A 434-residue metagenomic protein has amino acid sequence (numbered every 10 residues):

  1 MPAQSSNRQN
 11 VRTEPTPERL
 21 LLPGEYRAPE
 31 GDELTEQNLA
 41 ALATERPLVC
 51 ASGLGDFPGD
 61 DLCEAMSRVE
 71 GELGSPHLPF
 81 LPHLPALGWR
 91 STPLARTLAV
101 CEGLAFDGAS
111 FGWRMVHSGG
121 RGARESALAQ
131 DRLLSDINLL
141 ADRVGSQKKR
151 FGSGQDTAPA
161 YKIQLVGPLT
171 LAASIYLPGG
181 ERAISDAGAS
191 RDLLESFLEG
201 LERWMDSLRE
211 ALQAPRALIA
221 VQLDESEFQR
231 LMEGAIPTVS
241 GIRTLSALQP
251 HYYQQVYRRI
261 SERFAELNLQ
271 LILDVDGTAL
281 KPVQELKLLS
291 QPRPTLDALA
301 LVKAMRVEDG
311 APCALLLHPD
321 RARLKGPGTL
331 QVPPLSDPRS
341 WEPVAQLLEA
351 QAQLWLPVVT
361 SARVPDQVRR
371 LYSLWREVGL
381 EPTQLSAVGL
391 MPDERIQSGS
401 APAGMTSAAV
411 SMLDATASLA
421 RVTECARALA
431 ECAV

Functional and structural regions predicted by a protein language model:
P2-G112, E424-V434: N-terminal basic, low-complexity leaders that serve as flexible interaction/assembly modules and, when applicable, as
Q4-L34, S146-D156, L324-T329, S400-A409: Intrinsically disordered, low-complexity terminal tails and inter-domain linkers enriched for S/T/G/P/D/E
R46-G53, P76-H83, P159-G167, I219-L223 (+6 more regions): Hydrophobic faces of well-ordered beta-strands that scaffold small-molecule active sites in alpha/beta enzyme cores
E70-G71, L133-A158, L201-L218, S340-L347 (+1 more regions): Short amphipathic alpha-helices and their capping/turn segments at secondary-structure boundaries
G108-W204, E227, M232-Y252: Active-site-proximal, glycine-rich beta->alpha crossover segments in alpha/beta enzymes that shape flexible
P178-L193, Q222-A247, V275-K281, V358-R363 (+1 more regions): Active-site-proximal beta-alpha loop/turn segments in soluble metabolic enzymes
S196, G200-E349: Active-site loop segments of alpha/beta catalytic cores
A311-V434: Catalytic-face loop-and-helix region of soluble metabolic enzyme cores
